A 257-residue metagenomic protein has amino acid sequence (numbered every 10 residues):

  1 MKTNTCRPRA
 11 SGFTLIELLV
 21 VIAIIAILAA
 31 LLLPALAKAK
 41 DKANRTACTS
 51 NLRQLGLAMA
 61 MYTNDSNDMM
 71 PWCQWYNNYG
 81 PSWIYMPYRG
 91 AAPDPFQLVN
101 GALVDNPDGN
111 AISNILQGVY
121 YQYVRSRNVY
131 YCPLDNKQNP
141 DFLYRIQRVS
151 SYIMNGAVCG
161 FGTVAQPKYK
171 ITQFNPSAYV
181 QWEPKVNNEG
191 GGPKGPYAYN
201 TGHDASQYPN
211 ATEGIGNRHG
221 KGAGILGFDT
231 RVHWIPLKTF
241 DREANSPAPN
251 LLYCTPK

Functional and structural regions predicted by a protein language model:
K2-S50: Amphipathic alpha-helical segments typified by the pilin-like N-terminal helix that continues immediately C-terminal
T46-K257: Short, well-structured segments within or immediately adjacent to enzyme catalytic domains that line ligand-binding
